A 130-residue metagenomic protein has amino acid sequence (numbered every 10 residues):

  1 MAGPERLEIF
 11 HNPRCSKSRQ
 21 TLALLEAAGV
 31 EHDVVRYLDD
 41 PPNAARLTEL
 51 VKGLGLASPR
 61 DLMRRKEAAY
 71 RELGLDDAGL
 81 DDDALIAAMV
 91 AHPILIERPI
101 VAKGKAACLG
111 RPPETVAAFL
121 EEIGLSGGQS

Functional and structural regions predicted by a protein language model:
A2-A28, H32-D40: Local sequence-structure signature of Cys/Sec-based thiol-disulfide redox active-site neighborhoods
Y37-S130: Thiol/selenol-based redox catalytic cores and closely related redox-interacting motifs
